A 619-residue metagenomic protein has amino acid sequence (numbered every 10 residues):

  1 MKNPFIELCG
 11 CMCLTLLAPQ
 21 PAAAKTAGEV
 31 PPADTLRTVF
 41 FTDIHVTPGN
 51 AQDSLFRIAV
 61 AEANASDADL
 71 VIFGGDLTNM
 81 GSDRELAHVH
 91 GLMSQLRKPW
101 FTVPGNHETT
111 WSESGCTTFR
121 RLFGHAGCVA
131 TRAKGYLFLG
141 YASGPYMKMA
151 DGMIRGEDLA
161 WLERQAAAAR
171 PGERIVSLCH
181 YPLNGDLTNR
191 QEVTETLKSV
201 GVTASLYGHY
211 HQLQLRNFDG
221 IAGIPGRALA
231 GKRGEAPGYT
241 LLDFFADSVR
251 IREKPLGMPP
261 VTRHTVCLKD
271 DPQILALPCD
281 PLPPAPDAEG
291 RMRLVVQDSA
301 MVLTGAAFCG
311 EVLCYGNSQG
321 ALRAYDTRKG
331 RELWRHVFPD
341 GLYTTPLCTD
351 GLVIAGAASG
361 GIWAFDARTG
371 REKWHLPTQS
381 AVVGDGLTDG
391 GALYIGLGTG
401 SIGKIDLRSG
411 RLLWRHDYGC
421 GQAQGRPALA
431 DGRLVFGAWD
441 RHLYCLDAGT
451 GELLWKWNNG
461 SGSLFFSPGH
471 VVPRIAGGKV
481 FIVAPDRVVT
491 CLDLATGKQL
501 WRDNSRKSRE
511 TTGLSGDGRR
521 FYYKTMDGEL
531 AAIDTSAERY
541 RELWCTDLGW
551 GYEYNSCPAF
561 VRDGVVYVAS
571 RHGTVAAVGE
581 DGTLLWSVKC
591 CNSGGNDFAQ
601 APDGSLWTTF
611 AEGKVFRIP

Functional and structural regions predicted by a protein language model:
L16, P21-A87: N-terminal active-site segment of His-dependent metallophosphoesterases
K25, P32-A33, D243-A307, R328: A short C-terminal boundary segment appended to hydrolase-like catalytic domains
D83-E173, E192-A204, Q214-G226, K232-F245 (+1 more regions): Extended active-site neighborhood of metal-dependent phosphoesterases/phosphodiesterases
P286-A307, R335-L347, W374-L387, G398 (+6 more regions): Extracytoplasmic beta-rich repeat domains
G310-E311, D350-L352, G390-G391, D431-G432 (+4 more regions): Short coil/turn segments that connect the beta-strands within blades of beta-propeller domains
Q319-L322, S359-I362, T399-I402, R441-L443 (+4 more regions): Loop/turn residues immediately N-terminal
D326-G330, D366-G370, D406-G410, D447-G451 (+4 more regions): Short loop/turn segments that connect beta-strands within beta-propeller blades
